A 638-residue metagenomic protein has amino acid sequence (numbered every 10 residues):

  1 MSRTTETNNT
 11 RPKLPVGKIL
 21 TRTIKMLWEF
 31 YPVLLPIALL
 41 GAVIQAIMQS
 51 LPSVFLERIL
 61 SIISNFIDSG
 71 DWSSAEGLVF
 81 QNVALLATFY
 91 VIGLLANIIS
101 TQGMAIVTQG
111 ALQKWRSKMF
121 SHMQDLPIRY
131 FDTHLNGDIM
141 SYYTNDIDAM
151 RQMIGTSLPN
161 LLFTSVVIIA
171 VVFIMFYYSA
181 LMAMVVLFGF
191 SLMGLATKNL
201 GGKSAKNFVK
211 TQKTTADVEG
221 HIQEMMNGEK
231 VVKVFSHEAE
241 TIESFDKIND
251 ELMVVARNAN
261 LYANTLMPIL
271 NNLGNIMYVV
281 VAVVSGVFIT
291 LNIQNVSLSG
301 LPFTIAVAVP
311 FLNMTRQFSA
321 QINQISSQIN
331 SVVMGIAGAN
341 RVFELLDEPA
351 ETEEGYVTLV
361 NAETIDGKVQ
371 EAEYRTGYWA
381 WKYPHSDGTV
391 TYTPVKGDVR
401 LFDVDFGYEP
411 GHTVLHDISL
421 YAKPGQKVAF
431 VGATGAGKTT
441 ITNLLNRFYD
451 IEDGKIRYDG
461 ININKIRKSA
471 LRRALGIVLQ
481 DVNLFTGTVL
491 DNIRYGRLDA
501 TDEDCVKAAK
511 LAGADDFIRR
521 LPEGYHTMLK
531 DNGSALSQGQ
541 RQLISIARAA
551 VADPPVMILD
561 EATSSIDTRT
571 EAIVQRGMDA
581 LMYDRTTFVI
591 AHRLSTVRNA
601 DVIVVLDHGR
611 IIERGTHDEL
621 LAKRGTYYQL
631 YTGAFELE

Functional and structural regions predicted by a protein language model:
M1-Q49, S64-L85, S100-M104, T108 (+7 more regions): Membrane-integrated ABC transporters
N9-V16, L40, M48-S64, T88-N136 (+10 more regions): Juxtamembrane helix-loop junctions of ABC transporter transmembrane domains
K25, E29-P32, I128-R129, I147-I154 (+6 more regions): An intracellular "coupling" helix at the cytosolic face of ABC transporter transmembrane type-1 domains
F30, L34-I44, P159-K210, V283-F303 (+1 more regions): Transmembrane helices of ABC transporter permease
V33-A96, F176-L181, V283, T290-P302: Transmembrane helix-loop-helix hairpins at lipid-water interfaces of multipass membrane proteins, especially the type-1
N65-I67, I174-F188, Y262-N340, L345-P349 (+1 more regions): Helix-loop-helix
W72, A362-E638: ABC-type nucleotide-binding domain
A96, S100, T108, T144-G189 (+2 more regions): Hydrophobic alpha-helical transmembrane segments of ABC transporter permease domains
